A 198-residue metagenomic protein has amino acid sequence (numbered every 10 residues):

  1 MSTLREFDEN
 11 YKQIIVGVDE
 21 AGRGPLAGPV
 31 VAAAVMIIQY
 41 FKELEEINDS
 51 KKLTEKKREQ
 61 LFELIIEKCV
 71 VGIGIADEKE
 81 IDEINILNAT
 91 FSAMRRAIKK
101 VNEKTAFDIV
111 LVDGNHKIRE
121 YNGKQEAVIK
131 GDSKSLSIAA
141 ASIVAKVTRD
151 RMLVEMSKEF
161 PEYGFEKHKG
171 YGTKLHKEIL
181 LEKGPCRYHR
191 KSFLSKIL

Functional and structural regions predicted by a protein language model:
M1-L198: RNase H-like, Mg2+-dependent phosphodiesterase core, and more generally RNA phosphate-backbone-engaging helix-loop
